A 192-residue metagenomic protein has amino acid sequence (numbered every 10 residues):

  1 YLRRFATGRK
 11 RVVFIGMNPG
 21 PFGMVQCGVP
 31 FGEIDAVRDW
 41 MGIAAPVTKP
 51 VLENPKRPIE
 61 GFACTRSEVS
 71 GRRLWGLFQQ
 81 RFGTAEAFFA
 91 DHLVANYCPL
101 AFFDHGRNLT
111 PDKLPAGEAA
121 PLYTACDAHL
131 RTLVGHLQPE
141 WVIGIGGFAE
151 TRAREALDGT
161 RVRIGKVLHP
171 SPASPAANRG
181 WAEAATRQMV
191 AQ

Functional and structural regions predicted by a protein language model:
Y1-W141, E150-T151, A156, G165 (+4 more regions): A polyanion-binding, active-site-adjacent surface
N18, G147, P170: Active-site metal-binding loops of divalent metal-dependent hydrolases
T160-H169: Short hydrophobic/aromatic-enriched beta-strand-loop microsegments
H169-W181: Short, charged, surface-exposed secondary-structure boundary motifs
